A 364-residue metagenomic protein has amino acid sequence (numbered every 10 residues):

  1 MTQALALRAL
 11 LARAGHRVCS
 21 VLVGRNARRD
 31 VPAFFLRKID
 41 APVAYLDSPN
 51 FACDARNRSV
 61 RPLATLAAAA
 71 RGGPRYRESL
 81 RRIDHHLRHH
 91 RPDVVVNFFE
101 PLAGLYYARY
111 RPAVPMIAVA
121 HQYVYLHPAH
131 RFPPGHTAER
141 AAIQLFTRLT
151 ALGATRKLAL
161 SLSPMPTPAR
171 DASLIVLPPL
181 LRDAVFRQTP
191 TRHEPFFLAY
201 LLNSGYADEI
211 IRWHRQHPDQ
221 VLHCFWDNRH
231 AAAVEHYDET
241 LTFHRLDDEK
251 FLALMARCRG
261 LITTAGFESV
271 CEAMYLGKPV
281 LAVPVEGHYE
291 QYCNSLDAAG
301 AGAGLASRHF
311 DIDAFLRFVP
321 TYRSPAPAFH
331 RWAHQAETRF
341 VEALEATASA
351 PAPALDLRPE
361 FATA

Functional and structural regions predicted by a protein language model:
M1-A12: Short amphipathic alpha-helix
A12-R71: Conserved nucleotide-sugar phosphate-binding/catalytic loop shared by glycosyltransferases and other
N57-V94, P101-L102: Conserved nucleotide-sugar donor-binding subdomain of glycosyltransferases
V95-F98, A253-C293: A donor-sugar binding/catalytic signature common to diverse glycosyltransferases and related nucleotide-sugar
Y110, V114-V176: Active-site-proximal region of nucleotide-activated glycan assembly enzymes, centered on histidine/acidic-rich loops
L180-R257: Donor-nucleotide binding loops and adjacent catalytic segments primarily of GT-B fold Leloir glycosyltransferases
E235, P279-P325: Nucleotide-sugar donor-binding patch of glycosyltransferase catalytic domains
R317-A364: C-terminal amphipathic helix plus adjacent low-complexity, charged tail appended to glycosyltransferase catalytic
